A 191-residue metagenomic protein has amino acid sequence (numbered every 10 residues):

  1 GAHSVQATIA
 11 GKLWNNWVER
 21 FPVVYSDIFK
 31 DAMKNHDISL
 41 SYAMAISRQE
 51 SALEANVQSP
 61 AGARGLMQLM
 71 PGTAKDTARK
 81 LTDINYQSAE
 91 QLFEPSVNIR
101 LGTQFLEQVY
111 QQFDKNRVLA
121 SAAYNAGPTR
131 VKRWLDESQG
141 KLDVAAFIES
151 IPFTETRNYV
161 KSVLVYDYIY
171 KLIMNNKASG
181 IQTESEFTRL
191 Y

Functional and structural regions predicted by a protein language model:
G1-Y191: Catalytic glycan-binding domains that act on GlcNAc-containing polysaccharides
